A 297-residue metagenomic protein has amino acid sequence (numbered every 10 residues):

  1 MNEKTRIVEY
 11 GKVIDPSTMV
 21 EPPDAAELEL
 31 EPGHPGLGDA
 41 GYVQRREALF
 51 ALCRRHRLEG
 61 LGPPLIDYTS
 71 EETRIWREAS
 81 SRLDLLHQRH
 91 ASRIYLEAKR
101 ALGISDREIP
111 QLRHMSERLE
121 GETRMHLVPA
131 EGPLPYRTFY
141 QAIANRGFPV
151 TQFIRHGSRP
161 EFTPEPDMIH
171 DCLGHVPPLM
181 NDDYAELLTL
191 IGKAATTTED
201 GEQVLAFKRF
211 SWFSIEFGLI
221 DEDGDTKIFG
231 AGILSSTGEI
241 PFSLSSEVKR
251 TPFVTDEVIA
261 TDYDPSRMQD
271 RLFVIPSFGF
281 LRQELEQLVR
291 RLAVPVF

Functional and structural regions predicted by a protein language model:
M1-L179, V258, D270-F297: The feature captures two recurrent sequence modes
F153-Q283: A contiguous, surface-oriented mixed alpha/beta subdomain in the mid-to-C-terminal portion of proteins that forms
